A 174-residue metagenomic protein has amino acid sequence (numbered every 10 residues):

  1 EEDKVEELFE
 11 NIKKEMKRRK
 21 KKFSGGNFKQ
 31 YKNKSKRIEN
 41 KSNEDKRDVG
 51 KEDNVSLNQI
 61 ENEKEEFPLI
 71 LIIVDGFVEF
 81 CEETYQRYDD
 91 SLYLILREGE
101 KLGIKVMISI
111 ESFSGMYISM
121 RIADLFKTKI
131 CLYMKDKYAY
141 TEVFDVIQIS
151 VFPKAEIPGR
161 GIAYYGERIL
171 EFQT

Functional and structural regions predicted by a protein language model:
E1-K32, E39-Q59, E63-E142, S150-P153: P-loop NTPase catalytic phosphate-binding loop
Y31-R37, R160, I169: A residue-level signal for beta-strand positions that form part of recognition/binding surfaces within mature
K135-T174: Conserved P-loop NTPase
